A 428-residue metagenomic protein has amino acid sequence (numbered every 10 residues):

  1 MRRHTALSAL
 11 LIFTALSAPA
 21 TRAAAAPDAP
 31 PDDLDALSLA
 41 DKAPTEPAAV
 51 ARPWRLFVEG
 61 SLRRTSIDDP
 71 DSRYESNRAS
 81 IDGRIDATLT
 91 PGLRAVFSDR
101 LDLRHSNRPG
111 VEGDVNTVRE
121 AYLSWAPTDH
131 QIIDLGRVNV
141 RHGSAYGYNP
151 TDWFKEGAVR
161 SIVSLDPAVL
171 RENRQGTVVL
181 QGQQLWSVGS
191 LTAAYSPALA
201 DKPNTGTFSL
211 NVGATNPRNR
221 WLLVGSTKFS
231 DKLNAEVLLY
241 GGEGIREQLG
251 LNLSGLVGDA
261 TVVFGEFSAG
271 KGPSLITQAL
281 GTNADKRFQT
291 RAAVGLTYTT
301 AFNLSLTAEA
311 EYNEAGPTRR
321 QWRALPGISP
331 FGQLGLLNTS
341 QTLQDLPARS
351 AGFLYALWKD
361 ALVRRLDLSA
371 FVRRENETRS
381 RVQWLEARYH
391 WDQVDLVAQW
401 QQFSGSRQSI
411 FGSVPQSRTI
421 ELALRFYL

Functional and structural regions predicted by a protein language model:
A20-Y74, R84: N-terminal periplasmic/intermembrane-space "pro-region" immediately following the signal or transit peptide
E46-V58, P91-F97, D129-Q131, V178 (+10 more regions): Outer-envelope beta-barrel architecture signal
E59-D68, R94-H105, R119, I133-L135 (+9 more regions): Transmembrane beta-strand segments that form the barrel wall of outer-membrane beta-barrel proteins
R73-I81, D114-R119, R174-V178, L185 (+6 more regions): Residues that define the transmembrane beta-barrel architecture of outer-membrane proteins
I85-P91, W125-A126, R137, Q183-W186 (+8 more regions): Residue-level signature of outer-membrane beta-barrel architecture
D86-A200, T227, G405: Outer membrane beta-barrel
H130, P167-R320: Signature for the C-terminal beta-barrel architecture of outer-membrane proteins
L354-A356, Y389-V394, W400-Q402, V414-L428: Outer-membrane beta-barrel "beta-signal"
